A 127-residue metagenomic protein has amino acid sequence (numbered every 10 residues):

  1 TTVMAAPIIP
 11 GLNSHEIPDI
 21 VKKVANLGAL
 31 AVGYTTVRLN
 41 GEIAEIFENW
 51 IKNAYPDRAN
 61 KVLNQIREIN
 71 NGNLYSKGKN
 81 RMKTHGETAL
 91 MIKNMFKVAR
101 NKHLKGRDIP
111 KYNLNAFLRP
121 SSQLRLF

Functional and structural regions predicted by a protein language model:
T1-A5, V32-Y34: Hydrophobic faces of well-ordered beta-strands that scaffold small-molecule active sites in alpha/beta enzyme cores
M4-I8, D19-I20: Short, hydrophobic/aromatic alpha-helical segments in well-folded domains
A6-P10, V37-L39: Active-site beta-loop-alpha junctions enriched in small/polar residues
H15-F127: Auxiliary Fe-S-binding modules of radical SAM enzymes
